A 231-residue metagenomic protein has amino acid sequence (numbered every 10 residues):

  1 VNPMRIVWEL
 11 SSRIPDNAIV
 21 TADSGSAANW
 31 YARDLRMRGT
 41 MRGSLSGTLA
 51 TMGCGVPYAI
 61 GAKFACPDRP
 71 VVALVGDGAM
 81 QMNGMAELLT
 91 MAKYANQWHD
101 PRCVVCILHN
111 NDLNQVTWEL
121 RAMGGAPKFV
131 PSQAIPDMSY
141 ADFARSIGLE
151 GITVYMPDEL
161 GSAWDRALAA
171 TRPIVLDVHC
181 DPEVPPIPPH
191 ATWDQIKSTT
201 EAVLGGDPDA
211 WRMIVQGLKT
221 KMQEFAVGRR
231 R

Functional and structural regions predicted by a protein language model:
V1-K63, A226: Active-site diphosphate/adenylate-binding microenvironment
S24-S26, H109-D112, H179-V184: Glycine-rich beta-alpha junction loops
W30-R36, G55-P57, G84-E87, Q115-R121 (+2 more regions): Short acidic, glycine/serine/threonine-rich loops at helix termini
M41-G47, A73, T117-P131, R145 (+2 more regions): Short beta-alpha connecting loops at secondary-structure transitions that line or flank enzyme active sites
A65-M138: Conserved thiamine diphosphate
L120-R166: Conserved thiamine diphosphate
R166-R231: Glycine/aspartate-rich loop-and-adjacent alpha/beta segment that forms the canonical ThDP
